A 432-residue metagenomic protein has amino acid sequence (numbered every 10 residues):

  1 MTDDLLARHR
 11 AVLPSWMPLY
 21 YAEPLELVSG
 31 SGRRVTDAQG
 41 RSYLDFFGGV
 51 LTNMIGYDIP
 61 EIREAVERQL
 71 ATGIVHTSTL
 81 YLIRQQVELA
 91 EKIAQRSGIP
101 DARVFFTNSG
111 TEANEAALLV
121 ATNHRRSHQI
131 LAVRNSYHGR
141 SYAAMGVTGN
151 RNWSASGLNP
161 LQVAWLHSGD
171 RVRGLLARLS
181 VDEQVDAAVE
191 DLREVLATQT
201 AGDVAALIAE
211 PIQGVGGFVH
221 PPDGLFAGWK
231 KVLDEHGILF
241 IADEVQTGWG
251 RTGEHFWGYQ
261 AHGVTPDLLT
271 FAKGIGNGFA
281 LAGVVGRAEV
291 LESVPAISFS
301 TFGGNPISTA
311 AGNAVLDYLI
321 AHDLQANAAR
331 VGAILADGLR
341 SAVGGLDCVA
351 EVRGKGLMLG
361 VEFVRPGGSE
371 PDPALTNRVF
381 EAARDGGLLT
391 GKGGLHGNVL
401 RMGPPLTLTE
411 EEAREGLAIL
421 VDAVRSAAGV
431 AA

Functional and structural regions predicted by a protein language model:
M1-A432: Conserved N-terminal phosphate-binding loop of PLP-dependent enzymes in the Aspartate aminotransferase
